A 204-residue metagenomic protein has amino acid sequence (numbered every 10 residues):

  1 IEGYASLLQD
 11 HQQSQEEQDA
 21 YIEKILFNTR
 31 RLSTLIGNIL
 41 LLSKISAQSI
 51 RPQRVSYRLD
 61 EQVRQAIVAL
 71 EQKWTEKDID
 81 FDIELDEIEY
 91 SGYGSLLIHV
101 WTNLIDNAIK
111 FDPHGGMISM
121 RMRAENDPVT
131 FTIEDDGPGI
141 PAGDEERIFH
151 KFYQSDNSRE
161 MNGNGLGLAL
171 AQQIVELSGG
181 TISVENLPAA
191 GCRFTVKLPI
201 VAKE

Functional and structural regions predicted by a protein language model:
Q9-E16: Short acidic helix/loop segment immediately C-terminal to the autophosphorylated histidine in two-component histidine
F27-L32: Short alpha-helical segment of the dimerization/phosphotransfer core of two-component systems
A47-P52, L85, E89-S95: Conserved micro-motifs of the catalytic ATP-binding
A108-I109: Short helix-loop "hinge" at the ATP-lid/N-box region of the Bergerat-fold HATPase_c
D135: Acidic ATP/Mg2+-coordinating residue in the GHKL
I140-F152: Short conserved segment of the HATPase_c
